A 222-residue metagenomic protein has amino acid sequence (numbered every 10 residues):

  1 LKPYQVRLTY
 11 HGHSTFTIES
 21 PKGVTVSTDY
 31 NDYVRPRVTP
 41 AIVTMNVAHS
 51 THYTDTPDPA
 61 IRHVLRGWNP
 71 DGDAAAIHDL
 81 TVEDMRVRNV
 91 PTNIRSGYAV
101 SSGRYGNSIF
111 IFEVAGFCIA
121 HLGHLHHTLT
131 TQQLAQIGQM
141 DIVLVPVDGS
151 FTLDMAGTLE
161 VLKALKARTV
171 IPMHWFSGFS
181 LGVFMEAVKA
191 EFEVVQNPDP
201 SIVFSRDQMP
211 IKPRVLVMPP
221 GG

Functional and structural regions predicted by a protein language model:
L1-I42, H49-S50, H63-G138, I142 (+2 more regions): Core dinuclear metal-dependent hydrolase active-site scaffold
P40, D141-V145, G149, T158-W175: Proline-aspartate-enriched helix->loop->beta-strand connector
S50-D55, G178-G182: Short, charged/polar "capping" segments at the starts of alpha-helices and the immediately preceding loops
D55-T56, M155: Short, solvent-exposed loop/turn and secondary-structure capping segments
P59-H63, G138-Q139, V161, A187-V188: Glycine-rich, phosphate-binding/catalytic loops in enzymes
Q139, L153, G157-E160, F179 (+1 more regions): Extracytoplasmic/secreted proteins, especially bacterial periplasmic and envelope-associated proteins
K166-G222: Accessory terminal helices/loops
